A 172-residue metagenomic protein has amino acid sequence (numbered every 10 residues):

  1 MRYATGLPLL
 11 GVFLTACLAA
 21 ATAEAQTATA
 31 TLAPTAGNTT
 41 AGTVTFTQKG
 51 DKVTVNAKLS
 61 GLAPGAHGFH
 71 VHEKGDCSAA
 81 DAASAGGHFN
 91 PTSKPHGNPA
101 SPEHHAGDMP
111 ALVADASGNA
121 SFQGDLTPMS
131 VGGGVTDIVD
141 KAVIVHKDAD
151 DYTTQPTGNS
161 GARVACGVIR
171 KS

Functional and structural regions predicted by a protein language model:
M1-G11: Bacterial N-terminal signal peptides that target proteins for export
L10, T15-A66, V71-S172: N-terminal leader/targeting pre-sequences
